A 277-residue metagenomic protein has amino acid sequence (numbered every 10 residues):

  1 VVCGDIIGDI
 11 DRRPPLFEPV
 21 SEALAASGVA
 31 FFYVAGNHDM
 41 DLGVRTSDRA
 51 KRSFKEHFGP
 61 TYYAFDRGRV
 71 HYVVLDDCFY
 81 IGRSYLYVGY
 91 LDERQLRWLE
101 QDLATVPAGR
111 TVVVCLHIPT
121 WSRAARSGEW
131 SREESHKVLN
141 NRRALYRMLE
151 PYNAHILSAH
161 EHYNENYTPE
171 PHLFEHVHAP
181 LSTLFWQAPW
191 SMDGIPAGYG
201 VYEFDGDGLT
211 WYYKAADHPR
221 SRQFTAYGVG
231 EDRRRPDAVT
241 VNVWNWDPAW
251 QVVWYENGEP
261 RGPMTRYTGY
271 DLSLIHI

Functional and structural regions predicted by a protein language model:
V1-D9, G36, T111: Active-site beta-strand/loop signature of hydrolases that rely on acidic residues for catalysis
C3, V106-A125: Short acidic, glycine-rich surface-loop motifs adjacent to enzyme active sites
G4-D5, G36-N37, H117, A159-H160: Active-site glycine-centered loops adjacent to acidic/histidine catalytic or metal-binding residues that shape
D11-A108, S127-H155, Y163-D205, L209-Y212 (+1 more regions): Extended active-site neighborhood of metal-dependent phosphoesterases/phosphodiesterases
D205-D237: Short, compositionally biased P/S/T/A/G/V-rich stretches that sit at domain boundaries
A238-W244: Short edge beta-strand/loop segments characteristic of extracellular beta-sandwich folds
N245-A249: Short proline/glycine-enriched turn/loop motifs at strand-loop junctions of beta-rich domains
I275-I277: Conserved small/polar residues in nucleotide/adenosyl-binding loops
